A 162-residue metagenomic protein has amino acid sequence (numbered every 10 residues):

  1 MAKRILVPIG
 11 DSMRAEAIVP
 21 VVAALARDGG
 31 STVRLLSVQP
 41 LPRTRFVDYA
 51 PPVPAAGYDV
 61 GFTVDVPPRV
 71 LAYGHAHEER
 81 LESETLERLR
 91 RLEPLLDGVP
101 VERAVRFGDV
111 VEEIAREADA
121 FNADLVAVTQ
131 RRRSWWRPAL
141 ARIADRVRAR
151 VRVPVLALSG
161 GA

Functional and structural regions predicted by a protein language model:
A2-V70, A157: Small/aliphatic-rich secondary-structure junction motif
K3, D124, R152: Conserved acidic residues
D11, G108, L125-A149: Glycine-rich, Arg-bearing micro-motifs that act as flexible, cationic patches
P20-A23, R90, D145: Active-site phosphate/pyrophosphate- and oxyanion-stabilizing loops and adjacent acidic/basic residues in soluble
A24-R27, P94, D119, A149: Solvent-exposed polar/charged
S37, T129-R131, S159-G160: Short secondary-structure boundary segments
L41-V126, W136-R137: Charged, low-complexity cytosolic intrinsically disordered regulatory segments
V153-A162: Short, flexible loop segments at boundaries between secondary-structure elements
